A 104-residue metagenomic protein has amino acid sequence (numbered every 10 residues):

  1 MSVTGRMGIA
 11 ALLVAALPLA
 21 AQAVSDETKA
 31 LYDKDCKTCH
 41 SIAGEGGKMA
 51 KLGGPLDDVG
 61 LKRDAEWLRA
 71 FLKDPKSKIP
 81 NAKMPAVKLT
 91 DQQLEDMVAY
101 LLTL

Functional and structural regions predicted by a protein language model:
M1-D26, L104: N-terminal export/targeting leaders of redox proteins
V24-P55, K73-N81, T103-L104: Periplasmic/extracellular electron-transfer cofactor-ligation site, primarily the c-type cytochrome heme-c attachment
D26, K62, K88-Q92: Soluble non-cytosolic domains of exported or imported proteins
D57, P85: Residue-level detector of conserved, well-ordered beta-strand and adjacent loop positions that form binding/recognition
D58-L72: Short microdomains enriched in Cys/His and/or Lys/Arg
A86-L104: C-terminal capping alpha-helices of c-type cytochrome domains
